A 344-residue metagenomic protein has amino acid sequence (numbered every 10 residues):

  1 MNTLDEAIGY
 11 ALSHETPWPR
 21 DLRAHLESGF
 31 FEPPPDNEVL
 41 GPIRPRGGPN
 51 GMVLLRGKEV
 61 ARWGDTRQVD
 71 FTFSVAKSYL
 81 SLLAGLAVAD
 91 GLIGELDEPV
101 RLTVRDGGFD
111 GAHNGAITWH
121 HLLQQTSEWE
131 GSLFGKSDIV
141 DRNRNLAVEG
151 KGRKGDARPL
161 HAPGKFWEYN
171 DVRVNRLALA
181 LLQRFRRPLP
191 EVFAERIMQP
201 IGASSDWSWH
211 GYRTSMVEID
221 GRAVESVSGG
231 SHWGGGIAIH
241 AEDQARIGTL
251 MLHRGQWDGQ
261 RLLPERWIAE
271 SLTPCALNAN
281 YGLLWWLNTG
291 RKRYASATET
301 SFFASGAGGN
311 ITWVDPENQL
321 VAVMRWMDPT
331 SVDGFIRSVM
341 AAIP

Functional and structural regions predicted by a protein language model:
M1-T66, F73, V88-G94, Q124 (+3 more regions): N-terminal leader/targeting segments and the immediately adjacent pre-domain N-terminus
G41-M52, R62-T103, I117, H161-Y169 (+2 more regions): Short active-site loop at a secondary-structure junction that contains or immediately precedes the catalytic residue(s)
G57, F71-L96, L122, L177-L181 (+2 more regions): Active-site SXXK
V60-G64, L133-T214, G235: Catalytic-site signature segments of enzymes, centered on catalytic residues
S78, R173-A180, G235-Q256, N310-W326: Active-site-proximal alpha-helical segments within enzyme catalytic domains
A89-W129, Q183-G234: Active-site helix/loop module of the DD-peptidase/beta-lactamase fold, centered on the serine-lysine SxxK catalytic
G107-F134, D156-K165, N170-N175, E242: Conserved catalytic neighborhood of penicillin-recognizing serine enzymes
S205, H210, S215-S231, L272-V321: Active-site Gly/Thr loop motif
